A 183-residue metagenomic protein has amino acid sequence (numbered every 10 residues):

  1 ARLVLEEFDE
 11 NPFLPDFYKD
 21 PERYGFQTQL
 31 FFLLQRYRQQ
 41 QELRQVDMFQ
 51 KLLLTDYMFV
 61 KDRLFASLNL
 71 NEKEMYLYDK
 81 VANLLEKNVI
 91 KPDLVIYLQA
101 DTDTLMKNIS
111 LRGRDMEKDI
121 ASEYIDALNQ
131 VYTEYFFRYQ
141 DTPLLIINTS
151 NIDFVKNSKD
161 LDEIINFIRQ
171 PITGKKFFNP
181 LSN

Functional and structural regions predicted by a protein language model:
A1-Q35: Conserved substrate/cofactor phosphate-moiety recognition/catalytic segment in nucleotide-dependent phosphotransferases
V4, T55, L94-I96, L145-I147: Hydrophobic/aromatic beta-strand patches that form the interior of the parallel beta-sheet core in alpha/beta enzyme
F8-N11, F59-K61, A100-L105, N151-F154: Conserved nucleotide-binding/hydrolysis micro-motifs of P-loop NTPases
L14-F17, A66, K107-S110, S158-D160: Short aromatic-enriched loop/helix-cap "lid" or pocket-rim segments at secondary-structure transitions that line
Y24-I90: Glycine-rich phosphate-binding loop used to anchor ATP phosphates in small-molecule kinases, encompassing both
D62-T133: A glycine- and Lys/Arg-enriched "phosphate-lid" helix/loop adjacent to the NTP-binding pocket of small-molecule kinases
S110-K118, D126-N183: NTP-dependent small-molecule kinase module
